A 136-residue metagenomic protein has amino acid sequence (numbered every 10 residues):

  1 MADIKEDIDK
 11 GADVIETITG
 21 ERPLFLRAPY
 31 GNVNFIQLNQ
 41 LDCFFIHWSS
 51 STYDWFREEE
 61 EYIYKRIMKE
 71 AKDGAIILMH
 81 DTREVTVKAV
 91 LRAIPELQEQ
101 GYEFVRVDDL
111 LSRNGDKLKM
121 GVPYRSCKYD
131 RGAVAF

Functional and structural regions predicted by a protein language model:
M1-V122: Catalytic domains of cell-wall/extracellular-matrix polysaccharide-remodeling enzymes, centered on de-N-acetylation
K117-F136: C-terminal accessory extensions appended to soluble enzyme cores
